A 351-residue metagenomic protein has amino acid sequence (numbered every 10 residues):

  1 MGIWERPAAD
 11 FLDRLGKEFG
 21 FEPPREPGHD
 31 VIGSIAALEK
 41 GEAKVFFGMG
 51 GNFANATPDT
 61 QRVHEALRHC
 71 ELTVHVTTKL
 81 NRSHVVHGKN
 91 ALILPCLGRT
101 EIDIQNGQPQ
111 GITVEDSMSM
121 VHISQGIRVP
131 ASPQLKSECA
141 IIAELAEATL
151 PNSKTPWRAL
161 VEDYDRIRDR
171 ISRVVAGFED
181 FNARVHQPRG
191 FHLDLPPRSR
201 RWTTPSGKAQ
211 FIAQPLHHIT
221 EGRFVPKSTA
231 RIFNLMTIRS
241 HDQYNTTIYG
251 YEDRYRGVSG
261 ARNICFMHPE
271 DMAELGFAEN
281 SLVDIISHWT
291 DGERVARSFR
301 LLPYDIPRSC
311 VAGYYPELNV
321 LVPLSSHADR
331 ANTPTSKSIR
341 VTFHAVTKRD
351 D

Functional and structural regions predicted by a protein language model:
M1-R170, N234, I238-D350: Non-catalytic alpha/beta scaffold blocks inside enzyme catalytic domains
L160-R254: Long, low-complexity segments enriched in small/aliphatic residues
